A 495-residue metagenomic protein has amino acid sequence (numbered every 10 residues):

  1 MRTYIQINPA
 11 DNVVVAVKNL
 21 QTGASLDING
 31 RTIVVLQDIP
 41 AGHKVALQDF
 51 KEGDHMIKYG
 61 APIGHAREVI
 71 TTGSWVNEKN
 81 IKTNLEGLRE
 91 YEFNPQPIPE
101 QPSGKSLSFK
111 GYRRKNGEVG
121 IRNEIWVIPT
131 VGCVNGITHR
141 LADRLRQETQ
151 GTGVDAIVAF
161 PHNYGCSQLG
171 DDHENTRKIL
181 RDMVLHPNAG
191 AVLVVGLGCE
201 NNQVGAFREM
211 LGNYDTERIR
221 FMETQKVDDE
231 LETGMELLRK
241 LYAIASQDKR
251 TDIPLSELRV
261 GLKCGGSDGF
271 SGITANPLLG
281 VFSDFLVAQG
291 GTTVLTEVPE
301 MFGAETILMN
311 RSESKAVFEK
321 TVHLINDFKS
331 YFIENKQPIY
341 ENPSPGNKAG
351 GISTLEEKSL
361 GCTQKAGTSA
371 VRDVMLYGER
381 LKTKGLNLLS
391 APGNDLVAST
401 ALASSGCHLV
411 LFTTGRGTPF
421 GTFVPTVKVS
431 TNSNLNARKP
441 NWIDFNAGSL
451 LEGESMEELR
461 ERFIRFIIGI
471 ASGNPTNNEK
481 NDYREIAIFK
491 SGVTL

Functional and structural regions predicted by a protein language model:
M1-L409, R416-P419, V424-L495: Metallocofactor- and cofactor-centric catalytic cores in central/energy metabolism, strongly enriched
